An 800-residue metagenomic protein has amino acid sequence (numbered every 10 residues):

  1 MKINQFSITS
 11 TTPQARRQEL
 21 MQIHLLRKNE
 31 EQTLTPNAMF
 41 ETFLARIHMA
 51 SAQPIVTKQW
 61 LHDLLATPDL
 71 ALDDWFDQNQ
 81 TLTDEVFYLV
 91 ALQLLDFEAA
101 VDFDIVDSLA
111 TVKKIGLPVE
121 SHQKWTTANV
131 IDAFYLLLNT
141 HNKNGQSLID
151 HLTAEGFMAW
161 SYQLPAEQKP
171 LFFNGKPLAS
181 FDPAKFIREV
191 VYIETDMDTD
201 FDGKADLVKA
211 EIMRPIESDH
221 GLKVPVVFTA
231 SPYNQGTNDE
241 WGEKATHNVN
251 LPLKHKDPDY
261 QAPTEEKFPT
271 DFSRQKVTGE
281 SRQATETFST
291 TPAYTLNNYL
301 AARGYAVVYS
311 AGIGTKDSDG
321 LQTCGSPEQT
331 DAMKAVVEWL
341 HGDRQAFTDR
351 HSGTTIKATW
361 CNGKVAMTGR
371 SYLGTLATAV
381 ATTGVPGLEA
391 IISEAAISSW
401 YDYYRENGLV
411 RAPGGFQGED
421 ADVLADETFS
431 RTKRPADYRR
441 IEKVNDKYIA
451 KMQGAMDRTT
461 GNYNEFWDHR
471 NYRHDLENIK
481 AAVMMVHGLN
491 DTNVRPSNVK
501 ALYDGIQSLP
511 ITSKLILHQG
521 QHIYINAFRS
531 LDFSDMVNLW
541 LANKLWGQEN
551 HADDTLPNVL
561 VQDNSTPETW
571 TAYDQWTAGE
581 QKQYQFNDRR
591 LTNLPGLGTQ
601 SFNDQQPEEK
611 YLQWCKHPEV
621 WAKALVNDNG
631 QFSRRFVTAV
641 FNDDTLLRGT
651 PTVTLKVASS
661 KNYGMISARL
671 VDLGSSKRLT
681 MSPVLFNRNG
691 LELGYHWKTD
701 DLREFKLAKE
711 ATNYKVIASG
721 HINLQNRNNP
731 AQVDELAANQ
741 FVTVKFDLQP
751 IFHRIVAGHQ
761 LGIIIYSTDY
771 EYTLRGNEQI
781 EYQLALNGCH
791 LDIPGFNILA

Functional and structural regions predicted by a protein language model:
K2-T9, A284-T285, A552, P557-A800: Glycine/threonine-rich phosphate-binding loop and adjacent beta-strand/alpha-helix elements that clamp
I3-S51, L65, D69-D77, T81 (+10 more regions): Accessory cap/linker subdomain of secreted extracellular hydrolases
N174-V226, P232, E240-E243, N248-S281 (+4 more regions): N-terminal cap/lid segment of alpha/beta-hydrolase-fold proteins
T291-P292, A302, C324-T355: Alpha/beta-hydrolase active-site loop
A301-D317: Conserved alpha/beta-hydrolase
I479, M485-H487, D491: Short beta-strand/loop motif that positions the catalytic acidic residue of the alpha/beta-hydrolase fold
T492-K500: Conserved alpha/beta-hydrolase "acid-adjacent" motif
Q507-I523: Catalytic histidine neighborhood in serine/cysteine hydrolases with alpha/beta-hydrolase-type architecture
